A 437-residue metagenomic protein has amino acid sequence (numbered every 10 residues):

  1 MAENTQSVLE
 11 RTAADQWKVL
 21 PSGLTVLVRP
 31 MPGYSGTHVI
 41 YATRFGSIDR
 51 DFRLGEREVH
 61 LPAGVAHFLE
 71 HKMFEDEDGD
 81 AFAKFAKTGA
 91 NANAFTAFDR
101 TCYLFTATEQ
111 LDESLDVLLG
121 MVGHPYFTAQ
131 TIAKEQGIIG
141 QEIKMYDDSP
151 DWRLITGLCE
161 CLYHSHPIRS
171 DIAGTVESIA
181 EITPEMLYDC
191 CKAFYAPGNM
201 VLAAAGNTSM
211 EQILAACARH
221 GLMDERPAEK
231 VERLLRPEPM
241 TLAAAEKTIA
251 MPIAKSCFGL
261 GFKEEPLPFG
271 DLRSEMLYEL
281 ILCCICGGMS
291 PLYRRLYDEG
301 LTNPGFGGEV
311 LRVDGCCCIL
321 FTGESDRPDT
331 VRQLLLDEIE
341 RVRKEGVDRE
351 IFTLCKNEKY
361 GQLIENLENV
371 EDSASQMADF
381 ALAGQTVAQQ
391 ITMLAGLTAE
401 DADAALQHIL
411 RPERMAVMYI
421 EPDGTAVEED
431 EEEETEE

Functional and structural regions predicted by a protein language model:
M1-A81, Y188-R295, A416-E437: His/Glu-rich zincin catalytic helix
A2-W17, E160-M200, L234-P237, L363 (+1 more regions): Histidine-acidic residue clusters that define the catalytic metal-binding segment of zinc metallopeptidase domains
S7, V201-G206, V342, C355-E437: C-terminal regions of mature proteins
G55, E70-K72, C102-T106, Y126 (+5 more regions): Second-shell loop/turn segments in exported
E77-C190, N303, L334-D337, V347-S375 (+1 more regions): Acidic/histidine-enriched segments that form metal/cofactor-coordinating and catalytic pocket/exosite environments
E229-L235, G305-E309, E345-L354: Flexible, glycine/charged-enriched surface loops at secondary-structure junctions
G259-P266, C283-S325: A structural supersecondary motif
I319, S325-D348: Extended amphipathic alpha-helical segments enriched in small hydrophobics
